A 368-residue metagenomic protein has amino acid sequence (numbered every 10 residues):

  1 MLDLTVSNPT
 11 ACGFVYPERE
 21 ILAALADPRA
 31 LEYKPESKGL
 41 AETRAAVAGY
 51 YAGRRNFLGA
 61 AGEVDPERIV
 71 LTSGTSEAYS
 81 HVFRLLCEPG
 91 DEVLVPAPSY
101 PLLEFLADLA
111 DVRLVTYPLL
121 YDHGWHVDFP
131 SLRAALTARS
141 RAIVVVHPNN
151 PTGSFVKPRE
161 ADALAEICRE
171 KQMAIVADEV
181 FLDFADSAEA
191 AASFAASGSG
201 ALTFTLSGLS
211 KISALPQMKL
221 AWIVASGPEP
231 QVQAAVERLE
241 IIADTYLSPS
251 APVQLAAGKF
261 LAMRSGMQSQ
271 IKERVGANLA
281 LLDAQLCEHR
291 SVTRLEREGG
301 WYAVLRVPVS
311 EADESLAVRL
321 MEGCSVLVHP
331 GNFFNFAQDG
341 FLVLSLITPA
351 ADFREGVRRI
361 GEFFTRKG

Functional and structural regions predicted by a protein language model:
M1-G74, H81, S131, S248 (+2 more regions): N-terminal small-domain helix-loop-helix segment of the aminotransferase-like
G49, G53, P130-A134, S310 (+2 more regions): PLP-dependent enzyme catalytic core of the Aspartate aminotransferase-like
L85-A107: Conserved PLP-anchoring active-site segment centered on the Schiff-base-forming lysine
D91, V112, E170-A174, G200-A201: A short helix->loop->beta-strand "cap" motif at the edges of active sites that frequently abuts
A110, E170-K171, C324, K367: Helix C-cap/helix->beta junction micro-motif
V115, L120-A192: Active-site phosphate-binding strand-loop segment of PLP-dependent enzymes
A196-G276, D283-A284, F364: Conserved core segment of the aminotransferase class I/II
G258, R274-D283, R294-V307, Q338: Conserved glycine-rich beta-strand-loop-beta hairpin in the small C-terminal domain of fold type I
